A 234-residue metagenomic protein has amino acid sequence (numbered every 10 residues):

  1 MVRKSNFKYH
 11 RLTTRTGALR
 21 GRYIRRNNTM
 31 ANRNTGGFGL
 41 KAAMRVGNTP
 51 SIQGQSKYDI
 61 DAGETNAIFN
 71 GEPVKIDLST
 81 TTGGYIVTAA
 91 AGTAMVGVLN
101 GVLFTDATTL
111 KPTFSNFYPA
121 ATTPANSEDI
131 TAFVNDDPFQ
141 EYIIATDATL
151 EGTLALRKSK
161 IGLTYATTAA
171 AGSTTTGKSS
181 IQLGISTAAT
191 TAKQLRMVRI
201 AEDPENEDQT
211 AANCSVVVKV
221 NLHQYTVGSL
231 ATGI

Functional and structural regions predicted by a protein language model:
M1-V2, N6, G17: Polybasic, low-complexity, intrinsically disordered segments
R3, R22-I234: Surface-exposed, low-hydrophobicity beta-strand/loop segments enriched in small/polar/acidic residues
Y9-H10, Y23: Low-complexity, intrinsically disordered or signal/transmembrane-proximal segments
